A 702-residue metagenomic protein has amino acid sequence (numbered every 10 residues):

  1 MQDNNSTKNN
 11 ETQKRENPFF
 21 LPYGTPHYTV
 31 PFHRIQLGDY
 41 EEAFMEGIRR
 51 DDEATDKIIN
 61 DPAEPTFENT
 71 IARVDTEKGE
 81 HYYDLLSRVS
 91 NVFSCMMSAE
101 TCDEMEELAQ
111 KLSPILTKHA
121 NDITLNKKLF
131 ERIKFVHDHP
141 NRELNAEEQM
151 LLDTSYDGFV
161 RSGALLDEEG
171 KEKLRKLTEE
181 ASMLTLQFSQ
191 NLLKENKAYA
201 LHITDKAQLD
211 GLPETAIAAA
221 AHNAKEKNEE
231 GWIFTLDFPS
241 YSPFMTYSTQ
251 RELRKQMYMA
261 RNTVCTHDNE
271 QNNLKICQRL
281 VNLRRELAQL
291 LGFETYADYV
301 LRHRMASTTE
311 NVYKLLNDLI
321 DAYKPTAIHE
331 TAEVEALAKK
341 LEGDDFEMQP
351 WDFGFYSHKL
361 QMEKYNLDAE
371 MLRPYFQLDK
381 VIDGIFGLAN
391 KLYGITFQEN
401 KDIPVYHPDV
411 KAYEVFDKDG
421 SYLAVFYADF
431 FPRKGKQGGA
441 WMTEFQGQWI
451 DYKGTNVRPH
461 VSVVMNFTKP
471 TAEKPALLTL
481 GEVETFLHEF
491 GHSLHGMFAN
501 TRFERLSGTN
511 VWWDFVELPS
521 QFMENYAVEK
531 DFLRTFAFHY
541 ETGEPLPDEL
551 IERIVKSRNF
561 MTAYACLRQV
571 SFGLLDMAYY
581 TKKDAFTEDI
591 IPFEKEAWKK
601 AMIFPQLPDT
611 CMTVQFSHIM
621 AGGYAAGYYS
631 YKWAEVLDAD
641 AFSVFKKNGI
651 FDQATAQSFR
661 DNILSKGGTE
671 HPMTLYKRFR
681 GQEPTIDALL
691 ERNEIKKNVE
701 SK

Functional and structural regions predicted by a protein language model:
Q2-L212, F645: N-terminal helix-rich structural modules
N9-Q36, E42, E46, D210 (+10 more regions): C-terminal, non-catalytic "cap/extension" segments appended to globular domains
G24-D39, N91-L112, K134-K176, T235-L274 (+6 more regions): Short His/Asp/Glu-rich catalytic/ion-coordination signatures at enzyme active sites or charged loops
R49, E53, K57-F67, L85-S98 (+23 more regions): Intrinsically disordered or highly flexible coil/loop and linker segments, enriched in small and charged/polar residues
Y83-V92, D153, D157, M259 (+3 more regions): Short, hydrophobic/amphipathic alpha-helical patches that form generic packing surfaces within helical domains
E147, L151-L152, R175, M183 (+9 more regions): Active-site-proximal, well-structured secondary-structure segments within enzyme catalytic domains
N273-R285, V457-V463, T501, K666-G668: Short, hydrophobic/aliphatic alpha-helical segments
T468-L487: Short pre-active-site segment immediately N-terminal to the catalytic Zn-binding motif
